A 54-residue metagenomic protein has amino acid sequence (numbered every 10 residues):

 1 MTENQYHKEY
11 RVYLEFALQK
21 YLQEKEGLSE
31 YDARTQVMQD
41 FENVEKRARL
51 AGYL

Functional and structural regions predicted by a protein language model:
T2-E26, Y31-L54: C-terminal alpha-helical interaction appendages
